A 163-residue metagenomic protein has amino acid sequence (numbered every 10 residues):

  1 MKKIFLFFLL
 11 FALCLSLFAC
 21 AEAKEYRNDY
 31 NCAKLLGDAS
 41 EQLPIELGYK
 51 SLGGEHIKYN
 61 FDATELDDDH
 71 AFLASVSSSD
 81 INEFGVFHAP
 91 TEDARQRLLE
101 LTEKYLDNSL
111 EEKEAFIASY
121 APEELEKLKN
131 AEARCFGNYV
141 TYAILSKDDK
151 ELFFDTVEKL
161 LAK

Functional and structural regions predicted by a protein language model:
M1-I4: Positively charged n-region of N-terminal signal peptides that target proteins for export
S16-A19: C-terminal motif of bacterial Sec signal peptides marking the signal peptidase cleavage site
A21-K24: Bacterial signal peptide processing site
N28-E46: Post-signal peptide N-terminal segment of mature Sec-exported envelope proteins
L47-N82, R97-L98, P122-K129: Short, compositionally biased low-complexity segments enriched in polar/charged residues
L73-Y105, L110: Mid-length scaffold segments of soluble, non-membrane domains
R97-F136: Short Gly/Thr-rich strand-loop-strand
P122-K163: A short, solvent-exposed beta-edge/loop patch
